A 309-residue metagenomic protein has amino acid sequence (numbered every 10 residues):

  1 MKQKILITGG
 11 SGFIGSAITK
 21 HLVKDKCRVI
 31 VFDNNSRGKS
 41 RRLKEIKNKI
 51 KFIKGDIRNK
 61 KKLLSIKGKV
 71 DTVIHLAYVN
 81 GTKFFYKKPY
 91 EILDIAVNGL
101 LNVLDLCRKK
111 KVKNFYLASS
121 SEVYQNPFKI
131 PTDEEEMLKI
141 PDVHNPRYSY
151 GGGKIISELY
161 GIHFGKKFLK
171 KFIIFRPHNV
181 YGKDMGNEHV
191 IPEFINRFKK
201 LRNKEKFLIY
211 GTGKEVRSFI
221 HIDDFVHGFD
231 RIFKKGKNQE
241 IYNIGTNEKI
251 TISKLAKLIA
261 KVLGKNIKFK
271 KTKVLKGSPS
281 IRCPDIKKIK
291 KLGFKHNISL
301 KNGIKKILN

Functional and structural regions predicted by a protein language model:
M1-V180: N-terminal Rossmann-like NAD(P)+-binding domain of SDR-like oxidoreductases, especially those catalyzing
I14, K62, I92, G153 (+3 more regions): Hydrophobic alpha-helical packing elements
I18-H21, G55-R58, K200-N309: C-terminal substrate-binding subdomain of Rossmann-fold SDR/epimerase-dehydratase oxidoreductases
F85, L138-R147, K170-K183, I195-I220 (+1 more regions): A conserved pocket-lining segment of Rossmann-fold NAD(P)-dependent short-chain dehydrogenase/reductase
C107, G165, F198, I232-F233: Hydrophobic pocket-lining residues that define ligand/cofactor binding sites across diverse proteins
N126-F128, K183-H189, K288: Short beta-loop-alpha junction of Rossmann-like oxidoreductase domains
I156, Y160, F164, E193-F194 (+2 more regions): Hydrophobic alpha-helix immediately C-terminal to the catalytic Tyr-X-X-X-Lys motif of short-chain
